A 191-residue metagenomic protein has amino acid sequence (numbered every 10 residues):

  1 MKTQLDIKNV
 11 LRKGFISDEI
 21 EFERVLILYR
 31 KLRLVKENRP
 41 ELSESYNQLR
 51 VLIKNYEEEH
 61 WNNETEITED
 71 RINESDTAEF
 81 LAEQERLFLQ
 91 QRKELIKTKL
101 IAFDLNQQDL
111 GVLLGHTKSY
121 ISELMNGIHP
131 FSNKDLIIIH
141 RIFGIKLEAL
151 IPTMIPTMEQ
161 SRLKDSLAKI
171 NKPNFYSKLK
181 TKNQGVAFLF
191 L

Functional and structural regions predicted by a protein language model:
M1-L52: DNA-contacting interfaces and partner/effector-binding or oligomerization modules in DNA-centric proteins
N73-F103, E148, L191: A short, Lys/Arg-rich alpha-helix, primarily the initiator
R92-D109, L113, S166-P173: Short basic helix-loop element that most often maps to the first helix and adjoining turn of HTH DNA-binding modules
Q108, S119, E148: Key DNA-contact positions within bacterial/archaeal DNA-binding proteins
G115-F131: Recognition helix of helix-turn-helix/homeodomain-like DNA-binding domains that insert into the DNA major groove
K134-A149: DNA major-groove recognition helix of helix-turn-helix/homeodomain DNA-binding modules
I151-L191: Short, charged recognition helix plus adjacent turn of helix-turn-helix-like nucleic-acid-binding domains
